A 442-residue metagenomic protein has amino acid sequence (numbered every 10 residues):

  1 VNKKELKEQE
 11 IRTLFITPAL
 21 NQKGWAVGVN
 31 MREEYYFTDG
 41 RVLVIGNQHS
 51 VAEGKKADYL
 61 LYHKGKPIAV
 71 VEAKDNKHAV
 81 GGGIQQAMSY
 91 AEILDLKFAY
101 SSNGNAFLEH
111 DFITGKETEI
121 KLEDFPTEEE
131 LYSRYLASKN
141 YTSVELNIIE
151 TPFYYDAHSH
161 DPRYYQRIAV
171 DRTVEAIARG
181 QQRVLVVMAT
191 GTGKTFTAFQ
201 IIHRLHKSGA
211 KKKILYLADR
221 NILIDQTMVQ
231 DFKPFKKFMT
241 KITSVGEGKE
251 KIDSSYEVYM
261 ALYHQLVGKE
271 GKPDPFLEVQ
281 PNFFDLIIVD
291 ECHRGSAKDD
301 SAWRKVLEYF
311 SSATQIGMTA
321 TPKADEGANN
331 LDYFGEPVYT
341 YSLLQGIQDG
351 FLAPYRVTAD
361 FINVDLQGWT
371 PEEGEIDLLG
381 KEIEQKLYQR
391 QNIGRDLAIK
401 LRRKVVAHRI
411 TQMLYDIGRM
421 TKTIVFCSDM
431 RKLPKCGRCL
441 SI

Functional and structural regions predicted by a protein language model:
V1-K213, A218, I222-F238, S254-V258 (+5 more regions): ATP-dependent helicase/translocase motor core
L215, I424-F426: Conserved beta-strand elements of the Class I
N221, I242-E250, Y263-V267, S428-M430: Conserved helicase motor
L223, Q265, H293-R294, K323-A324: Residues immediately C-terminal
F238-K241, G350: Conserved AMP-binding/adenylation subdomain of ANL enzymes
L277-I316: SF2 helicase catalytic motif II
A328-T421: Interdomain helical connector at the RecA1-RecA2 junction of SF1/SF2 helicase-like NTPases
M430-I442: Conserved helicase motor "Helicase C" RecA-like lobe of SF1/SF2 P-loop NTPases
